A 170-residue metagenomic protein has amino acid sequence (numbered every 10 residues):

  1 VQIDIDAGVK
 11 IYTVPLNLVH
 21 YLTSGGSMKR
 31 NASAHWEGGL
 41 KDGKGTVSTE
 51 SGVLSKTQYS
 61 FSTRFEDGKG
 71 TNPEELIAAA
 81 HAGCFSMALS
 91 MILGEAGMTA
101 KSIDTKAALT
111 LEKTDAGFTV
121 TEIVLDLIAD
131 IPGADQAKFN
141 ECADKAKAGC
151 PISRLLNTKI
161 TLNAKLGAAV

Functional and structural regions predicted by a protein language model:
V1-S27: N-terminal amphipathic/basic-hydrophobic helices that include classical n-h-c signal peptides and signal-anchor
H20-A79, S86-V170: Extended beta-strand/beta-hairpin segments
